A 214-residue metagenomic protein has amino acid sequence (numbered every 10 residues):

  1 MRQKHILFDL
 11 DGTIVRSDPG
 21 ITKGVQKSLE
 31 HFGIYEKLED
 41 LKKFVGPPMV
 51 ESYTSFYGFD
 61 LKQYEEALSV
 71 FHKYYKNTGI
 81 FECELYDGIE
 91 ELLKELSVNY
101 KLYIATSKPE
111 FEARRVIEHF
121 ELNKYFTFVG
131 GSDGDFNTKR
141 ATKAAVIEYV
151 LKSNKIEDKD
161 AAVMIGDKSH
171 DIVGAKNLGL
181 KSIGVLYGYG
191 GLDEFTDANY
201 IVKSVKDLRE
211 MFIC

Functional and structural regions predicted by a protein language model:
M1, S97-Y100, S153-D160: Glycine-rich phosphate-binding loop signature in dinucleotide/nucleotide-binding domains
R2-D87: N-terminal helical cap/lid subdomain that shapes the substrate entry/recognition surface in HAD-like hydrolases
E30, L96-S97, K176: Anion (oxyanion) recognition and catalysis
N77-I104, E110-R114: Short, acidic loop-to-helix structural element flanking the phosphoryl-transfer center in phosphate-processing enzymes
E90-K94, K168-D171, L186-F195: Short glycine/proline-centered loop/turn elements that form peptide/ligand docking sites
E110-V163, S169, V173-K176, L192-E194: Substrate-recognition "cap/lid" segment bordering the active-site pocket of phosphatases
Y200-S204: Short acidic-hydrophobic, aromatic-tinged amphipathic segments that line or gate anion-handling sites
